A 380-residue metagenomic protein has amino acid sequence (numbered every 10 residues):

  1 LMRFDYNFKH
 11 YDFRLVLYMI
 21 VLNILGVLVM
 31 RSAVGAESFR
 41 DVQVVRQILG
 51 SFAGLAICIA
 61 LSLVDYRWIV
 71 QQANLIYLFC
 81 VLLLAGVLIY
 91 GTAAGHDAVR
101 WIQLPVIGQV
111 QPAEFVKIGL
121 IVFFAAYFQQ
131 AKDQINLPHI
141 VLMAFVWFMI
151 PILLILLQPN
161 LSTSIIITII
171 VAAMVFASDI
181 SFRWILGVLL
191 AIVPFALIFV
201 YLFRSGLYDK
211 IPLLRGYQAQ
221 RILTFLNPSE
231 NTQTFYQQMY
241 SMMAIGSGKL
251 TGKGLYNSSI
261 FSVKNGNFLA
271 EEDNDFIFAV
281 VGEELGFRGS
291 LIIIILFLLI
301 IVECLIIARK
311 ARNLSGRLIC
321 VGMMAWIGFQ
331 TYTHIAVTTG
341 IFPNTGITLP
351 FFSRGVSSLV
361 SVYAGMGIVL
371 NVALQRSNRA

Functional and structural regions predicted by a protein language model:
M2-L17, V21-L22, V27-P159, I335-P350 (+3 more regions): Membrane-helix boundary/helix-loop-helix interface segments in multi-pass membrane proteins
L49-I57, E284-C304: Hydrophobic alpha-helical transmembrane segments
A56, N74-V81, V141-L154, L161-K210 (+1 more regions): Hydrophobic alpha-helical segments of polytopic membrane proteins
H96-W101, V188-S290, L314-S315: Hydrophobic, glycine- and aromatic-enriched re-entrant/interface helices and adjoining loop segments
F128, I165, I170-W184, S259-G289 (+1 more regions): Interfacial segments of multi-pass membrane proteins
H139-A144, V188, L318, G322-W326: Alpha-helical transmembrane segments of multi-pass membrane proteins, especially transporters and channels
L189, V193, V280-E283, M323-I327 (+2 more regions): Transmembrane helix-bundle signature of multi-pass membrane transporters/permeases
I306-G346, F352: Loop-to-helix entry and N-terminal half of a specific, functionally important transmembrane alpha helix in multi-pass
